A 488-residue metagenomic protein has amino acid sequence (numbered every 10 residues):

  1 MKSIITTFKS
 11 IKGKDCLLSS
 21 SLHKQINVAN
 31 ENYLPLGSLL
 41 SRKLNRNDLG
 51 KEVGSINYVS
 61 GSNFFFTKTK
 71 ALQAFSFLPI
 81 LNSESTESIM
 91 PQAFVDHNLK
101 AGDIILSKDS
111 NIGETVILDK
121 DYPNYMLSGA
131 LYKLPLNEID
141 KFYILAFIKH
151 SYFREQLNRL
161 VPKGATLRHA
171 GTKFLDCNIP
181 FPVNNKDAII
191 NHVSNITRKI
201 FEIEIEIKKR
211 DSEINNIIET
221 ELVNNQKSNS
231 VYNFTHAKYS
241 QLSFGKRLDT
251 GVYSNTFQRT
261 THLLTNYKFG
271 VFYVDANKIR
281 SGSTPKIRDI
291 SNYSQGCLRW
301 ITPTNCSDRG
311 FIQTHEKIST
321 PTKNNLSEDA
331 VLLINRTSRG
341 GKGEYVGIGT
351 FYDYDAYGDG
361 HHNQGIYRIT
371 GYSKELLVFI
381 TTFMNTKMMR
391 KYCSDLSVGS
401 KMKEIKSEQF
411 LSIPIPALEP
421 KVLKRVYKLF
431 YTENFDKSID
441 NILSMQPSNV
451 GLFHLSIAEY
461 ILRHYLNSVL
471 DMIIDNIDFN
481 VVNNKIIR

Functional and structural regions predicted by a protein language model:
M1-G54, V183-I287, E419-R488: Non-catalytic DNA-recognition/assembly elements of restriction-modification systems
L34-S55, K70-A101, V271-R288, P303-L332: Sequence-specific dsDNA recognition surfaces
S55-F64, P79-S85, D96-L99, V116-G129 (+3 more regions): Short, surface-exposed loop/turn microsegments at beta-strand edges and helix-strand junctions
V95-D96, S107-I148, V331-F383: A short beta-sheet element
H97, A101-I104, K108, S128 (+9 more regions): Elongated alpha-helical scaffolds
N124-Y132, K163-A188, D359-Y367, V398-R425 (+1 more regions): A short glycine-rich beta-alpha junction/loop motif
F142-R168, V378-V398, K406-Q409: Short, positively charged
